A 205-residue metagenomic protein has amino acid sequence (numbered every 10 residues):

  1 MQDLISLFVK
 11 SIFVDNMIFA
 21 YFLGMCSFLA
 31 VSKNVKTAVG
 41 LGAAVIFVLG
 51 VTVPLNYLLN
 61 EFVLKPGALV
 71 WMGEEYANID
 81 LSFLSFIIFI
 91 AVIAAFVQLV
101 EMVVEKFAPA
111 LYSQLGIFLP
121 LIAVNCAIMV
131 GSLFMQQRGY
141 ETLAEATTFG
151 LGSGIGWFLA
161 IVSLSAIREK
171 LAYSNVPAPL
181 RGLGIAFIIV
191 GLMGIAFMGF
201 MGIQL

Functional and structural regions predicted by a protein language model:
M1-I5, F62-F83, L133-T147, G202-Q204: Helix-coil boundary and interhelical linker segments in multi-pass alpha-helical membrane proteins
S6-F19, I79-I93, T147-A160: Structural signature of hydrophobic alpha-helical transmembrane segments
F22-A30, E101-F107, F118-L119, C126-Y140: Generic transmembrane alpha-helix signature in multi-pass membrane proteins, especially transporters/channels
L23-S27, V45-V51, I90-L99, V124-G131 (+2 more regions): Hydrophobic core segments of alpha-helical transmembrane domains in multi-pass membrane transport and ion-translocation
L23-T37, V97-L111, L164-N175: C-terminal ends of transmembrane helices
T37-F47, S85-F89, L111-I122, P177-I185: Cytoplasmic-side transmembrane-helix entry/capping segments in multi-pass membrane proteins
E61-L115: Ordered, amphipathic secondary-structure segments that act as subunit-interaction surfaces in large macromolecular
E141-L205: C-terminal transmembrane helix-loop-helix hairpin of multi-pass membrane proteins
